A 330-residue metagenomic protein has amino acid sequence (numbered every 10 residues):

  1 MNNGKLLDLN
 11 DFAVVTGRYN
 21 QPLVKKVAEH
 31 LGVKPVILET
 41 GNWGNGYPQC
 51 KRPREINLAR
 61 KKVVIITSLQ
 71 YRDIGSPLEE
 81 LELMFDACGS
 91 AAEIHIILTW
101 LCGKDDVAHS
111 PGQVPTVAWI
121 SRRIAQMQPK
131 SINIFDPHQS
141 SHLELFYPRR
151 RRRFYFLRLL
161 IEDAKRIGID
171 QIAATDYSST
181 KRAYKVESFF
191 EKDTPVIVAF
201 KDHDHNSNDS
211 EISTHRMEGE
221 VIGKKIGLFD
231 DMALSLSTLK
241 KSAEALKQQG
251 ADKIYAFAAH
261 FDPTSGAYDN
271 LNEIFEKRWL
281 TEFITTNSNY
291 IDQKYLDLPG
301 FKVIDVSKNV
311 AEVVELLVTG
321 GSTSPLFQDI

Functional and structural regions predicted by a protein language model:
M1-I330: PRPP-associated nucleotide enzymes
